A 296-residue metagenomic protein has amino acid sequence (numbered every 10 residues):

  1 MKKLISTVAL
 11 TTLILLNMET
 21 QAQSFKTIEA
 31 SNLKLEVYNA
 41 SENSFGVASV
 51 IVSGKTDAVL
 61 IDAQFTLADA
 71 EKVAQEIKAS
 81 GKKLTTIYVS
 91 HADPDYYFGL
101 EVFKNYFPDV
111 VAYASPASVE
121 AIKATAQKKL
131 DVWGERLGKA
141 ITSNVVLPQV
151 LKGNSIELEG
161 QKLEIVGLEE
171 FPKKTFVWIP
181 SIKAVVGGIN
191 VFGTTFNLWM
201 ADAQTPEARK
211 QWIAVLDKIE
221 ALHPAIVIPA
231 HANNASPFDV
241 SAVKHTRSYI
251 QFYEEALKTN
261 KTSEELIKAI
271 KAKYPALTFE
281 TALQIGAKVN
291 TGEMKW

Functional and structural regions predicted by a protein language model:
M1-A9: Bacterial N-terminal signal peptides that target proteins for export
V8-L16: Bacterial N-terminal signal peptides
M18-A22: Sec/Tat signal peptide C-region and signal peptidase I cleavage site
Q23, A221-I226, N233-W296: Accessory terminal helices/loops
F25, E29, E120-K173, P180-S181 (+1 more regions): Metallo-beta-lactamase
I28-A79, F176-I189: Conserved beta-strand hairpin/beta-sheet module of binuclear metal-dependent hydrolase folds, prominently
F65-T66, V166-K244, S248: Metallo-beta-lactamase
A68-Y113: Active-site metal-binding motif and surrounding structural segment of the metallo-beta-lactamase
